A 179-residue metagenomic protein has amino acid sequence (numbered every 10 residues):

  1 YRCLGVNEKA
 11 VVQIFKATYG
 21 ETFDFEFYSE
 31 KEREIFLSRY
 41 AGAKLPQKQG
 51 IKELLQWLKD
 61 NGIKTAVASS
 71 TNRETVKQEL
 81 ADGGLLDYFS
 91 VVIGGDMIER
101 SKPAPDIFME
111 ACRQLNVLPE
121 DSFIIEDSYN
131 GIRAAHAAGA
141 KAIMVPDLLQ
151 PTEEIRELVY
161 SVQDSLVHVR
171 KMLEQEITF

Functional and structural regions predicted by a protein language model:
Y1: Conserved phosphoryl-transfer catalytic core
L4-E8, Y28-E32, F36, N72: Hydrophobic/aromatic residues within well-ordered alpha-helical segments
N7-T22, E79, A111-C112: Helix-loop "lid/cap" segments that line or gate small-molecule binding pockets
E8, Q47, A104: Conserved donor sugar-nucleotide recognition element shared by glycan-biosynthetic enzymes
V11, Y28, E32, I107-F108 (+1 more regions): Hydrophobic alpha-helical packing elements
K16-K52, N61-I63: Metal-dependent phosphoesterase signature
Q56-K59, N72-F179: Asp-based, Mg2+/Mn2+-dependent phosphohydrolase catalytic module
A66-V67, M144: Hydrophobic beta-strand core positions in alpha/beta domains
